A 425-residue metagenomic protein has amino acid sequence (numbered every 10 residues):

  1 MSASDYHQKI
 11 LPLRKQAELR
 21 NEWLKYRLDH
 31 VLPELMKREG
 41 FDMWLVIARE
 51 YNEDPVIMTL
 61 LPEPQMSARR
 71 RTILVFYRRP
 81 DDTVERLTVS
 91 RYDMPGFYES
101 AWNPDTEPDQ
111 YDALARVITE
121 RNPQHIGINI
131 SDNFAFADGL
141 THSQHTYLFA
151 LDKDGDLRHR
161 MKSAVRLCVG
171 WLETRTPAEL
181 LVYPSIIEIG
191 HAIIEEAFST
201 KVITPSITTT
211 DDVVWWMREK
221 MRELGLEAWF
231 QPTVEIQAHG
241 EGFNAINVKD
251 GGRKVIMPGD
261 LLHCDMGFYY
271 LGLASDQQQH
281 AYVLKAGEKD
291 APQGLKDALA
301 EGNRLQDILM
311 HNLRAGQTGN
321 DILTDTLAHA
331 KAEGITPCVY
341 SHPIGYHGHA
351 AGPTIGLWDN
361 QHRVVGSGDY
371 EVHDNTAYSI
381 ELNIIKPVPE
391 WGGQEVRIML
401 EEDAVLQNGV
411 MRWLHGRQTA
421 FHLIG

Functional and structural regions predicted by a protein language model:
M1-G425: Active-site neighborhoods and metal-handling regions in enzymes and metal-associated proteins
